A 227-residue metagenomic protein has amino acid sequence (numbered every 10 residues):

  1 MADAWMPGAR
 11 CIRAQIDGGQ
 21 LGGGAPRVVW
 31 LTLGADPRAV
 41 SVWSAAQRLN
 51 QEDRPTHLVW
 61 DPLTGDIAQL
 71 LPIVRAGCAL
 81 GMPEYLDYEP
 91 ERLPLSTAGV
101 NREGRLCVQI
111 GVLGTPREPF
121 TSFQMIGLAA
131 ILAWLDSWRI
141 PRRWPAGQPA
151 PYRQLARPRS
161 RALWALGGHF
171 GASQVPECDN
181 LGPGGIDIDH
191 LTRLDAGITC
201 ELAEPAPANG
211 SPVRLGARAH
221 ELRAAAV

Functional and structural regions predicted by a protein language model:
M1-G8, P116-V227: Basic/polar, cationic surfaces and motifs that engage anionic cell-wall and phosphate/carboxylate ligands
A2-R142: Active-site-adjacent loop/helix surface patches within enzyme catalytic domains that shape the substrate-binding cleft
